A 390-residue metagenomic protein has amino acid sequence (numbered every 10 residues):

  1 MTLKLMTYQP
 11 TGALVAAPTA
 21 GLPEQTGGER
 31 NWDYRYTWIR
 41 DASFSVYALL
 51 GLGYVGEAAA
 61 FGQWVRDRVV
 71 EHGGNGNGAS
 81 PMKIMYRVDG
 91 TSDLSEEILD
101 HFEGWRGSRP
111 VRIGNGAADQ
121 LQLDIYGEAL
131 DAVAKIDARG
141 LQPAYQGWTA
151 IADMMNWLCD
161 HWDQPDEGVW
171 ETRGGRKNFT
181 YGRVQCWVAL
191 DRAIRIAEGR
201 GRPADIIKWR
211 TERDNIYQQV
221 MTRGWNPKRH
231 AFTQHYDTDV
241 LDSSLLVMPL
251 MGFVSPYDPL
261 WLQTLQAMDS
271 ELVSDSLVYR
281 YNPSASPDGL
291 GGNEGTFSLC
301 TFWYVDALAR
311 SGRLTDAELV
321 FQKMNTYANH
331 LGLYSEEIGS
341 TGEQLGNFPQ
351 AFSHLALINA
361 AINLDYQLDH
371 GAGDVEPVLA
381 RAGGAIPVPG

Functional and structural regions predicted by a protein language model:
M1-G390: Acidic, mature catalytic/reactive cores of soluble proteins
